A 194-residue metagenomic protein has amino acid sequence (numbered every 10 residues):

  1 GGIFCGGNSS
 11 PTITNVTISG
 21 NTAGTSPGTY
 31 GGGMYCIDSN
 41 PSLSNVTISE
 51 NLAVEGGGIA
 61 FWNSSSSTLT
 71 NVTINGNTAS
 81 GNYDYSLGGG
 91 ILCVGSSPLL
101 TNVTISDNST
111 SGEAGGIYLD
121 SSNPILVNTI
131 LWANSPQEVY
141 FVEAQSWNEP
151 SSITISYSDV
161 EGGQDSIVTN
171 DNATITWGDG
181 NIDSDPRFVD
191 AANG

Functional and structural regions predicted by a protein language model:
G1: Conserved ASCE/P-loop NTPase catalytic core
C5-G194: Predominantly extracellular beta-rich ligand-binding scaffolds that present long acidic/polar faces for carbohydrate
